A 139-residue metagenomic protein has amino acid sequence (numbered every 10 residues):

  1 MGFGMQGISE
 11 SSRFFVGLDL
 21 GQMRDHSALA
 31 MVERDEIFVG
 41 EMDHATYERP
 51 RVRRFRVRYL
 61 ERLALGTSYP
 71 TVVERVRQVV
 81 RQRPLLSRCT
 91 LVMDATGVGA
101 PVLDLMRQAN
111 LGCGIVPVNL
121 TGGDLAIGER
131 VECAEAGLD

Functional and structural regions predicted by a protein language model:
M1-T121, L125-R130: RNase H-like, metal-dependent nuclease domains and their acidic two-metal-ion catalytic environment used
G128-D139: Conserved RecA-like P-loop NTPase helicase motor core
